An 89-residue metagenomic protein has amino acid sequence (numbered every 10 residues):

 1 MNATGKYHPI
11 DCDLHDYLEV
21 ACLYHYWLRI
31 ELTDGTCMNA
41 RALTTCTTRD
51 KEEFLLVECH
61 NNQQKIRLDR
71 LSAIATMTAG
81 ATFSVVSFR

Functional and structural regions predicted by a protein language model:
A3-R89: Conserved RNA-binding domains used in RNP assembly and mRNA/RNA metabolism
